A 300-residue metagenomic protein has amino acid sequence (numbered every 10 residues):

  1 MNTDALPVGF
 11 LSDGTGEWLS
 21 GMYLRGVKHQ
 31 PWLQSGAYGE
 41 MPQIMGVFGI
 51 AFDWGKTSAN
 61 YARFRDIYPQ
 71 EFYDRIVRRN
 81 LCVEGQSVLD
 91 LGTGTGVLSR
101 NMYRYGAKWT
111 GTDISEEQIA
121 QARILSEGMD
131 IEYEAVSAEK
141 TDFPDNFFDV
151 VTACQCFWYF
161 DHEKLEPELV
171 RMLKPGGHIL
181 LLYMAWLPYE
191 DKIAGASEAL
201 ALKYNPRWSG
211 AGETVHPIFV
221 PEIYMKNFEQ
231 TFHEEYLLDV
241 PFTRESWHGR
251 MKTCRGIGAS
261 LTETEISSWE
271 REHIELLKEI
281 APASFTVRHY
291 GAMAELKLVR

Functional and structural regions predicted by a protein language model:
P42-V83: Conserved class I S-adenosyl-L-methionine
G85-G92: Conserved class I S-adenosyl-L-methionine
T95-K140: Class I SAM-dependent methyltransferase SAM/SAH-binding core
T141-V150: A short acidic, Gly/Pro-enriched loop at the edge of an enzyme's catalytic core that lines a small-molecule cofactor
A153-C154, H162: A short beta-strand submotif of the Rossmann-like class I SAM-dependent methyltransferase core that lines
F160-L169: A short, conserved alpha-helix within the catalytic core of class I
V170, P175-V240: Conserved catalytic/acceptor-binding region of the Class I
F219-R300: Conserved Class I S-adenosyl-L-methionine
